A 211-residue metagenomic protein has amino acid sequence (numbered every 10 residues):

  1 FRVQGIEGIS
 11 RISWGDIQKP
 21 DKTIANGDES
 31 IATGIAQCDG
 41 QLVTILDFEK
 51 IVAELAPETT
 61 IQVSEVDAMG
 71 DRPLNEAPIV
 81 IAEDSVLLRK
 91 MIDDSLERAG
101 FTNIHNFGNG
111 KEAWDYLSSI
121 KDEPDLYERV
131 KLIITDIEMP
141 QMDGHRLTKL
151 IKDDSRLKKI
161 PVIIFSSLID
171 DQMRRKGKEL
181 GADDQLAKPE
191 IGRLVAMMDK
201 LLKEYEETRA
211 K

Functional and structural regions predicted by a protein language model:
G5-Q37: Flexible, small-/acidic-enriched active-site or ligand-binding loops
E76-L96, I133: Conserved acidic segment of CheY-like receiver
N106-L132: Acidic, metal-coordinating helix/loop segments flanking the phosphotransfer/catalytic sites of two-component signaling
M139: Receiver (REC) domain active-site loop signature in two-component systems and cognate sites in sensor histidine kinases
P189-L202: C-terminal output helix
